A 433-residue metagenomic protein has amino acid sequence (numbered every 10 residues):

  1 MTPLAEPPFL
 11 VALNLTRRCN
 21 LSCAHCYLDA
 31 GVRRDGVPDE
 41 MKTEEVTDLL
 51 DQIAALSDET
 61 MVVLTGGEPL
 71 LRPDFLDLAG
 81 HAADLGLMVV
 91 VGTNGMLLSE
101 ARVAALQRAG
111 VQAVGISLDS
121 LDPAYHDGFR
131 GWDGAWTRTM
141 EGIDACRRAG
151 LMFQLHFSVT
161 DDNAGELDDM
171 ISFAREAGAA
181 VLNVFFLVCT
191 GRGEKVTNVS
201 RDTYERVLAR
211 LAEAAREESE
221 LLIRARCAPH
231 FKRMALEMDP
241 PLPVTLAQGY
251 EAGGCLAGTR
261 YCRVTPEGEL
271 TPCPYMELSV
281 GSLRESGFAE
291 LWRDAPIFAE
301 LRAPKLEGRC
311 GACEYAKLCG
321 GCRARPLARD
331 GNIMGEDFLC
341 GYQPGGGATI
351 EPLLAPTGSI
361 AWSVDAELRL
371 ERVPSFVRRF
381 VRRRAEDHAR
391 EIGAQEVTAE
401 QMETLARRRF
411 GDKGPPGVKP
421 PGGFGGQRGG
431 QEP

Functional and structural regions predicted by a protein language model:
M1, A5-P7, Y275-G358: Flexible mid-to-C-terminal extensions adjoining Fe-S/redox cofactors in radical SAM and related proteins
M1-A113: Conserved alpha-helical substructure of the radical SAM core
C19, C23, G268, F288: Conserved, mostly hydrophobic/aromatic
G36, M41, M88, A109 (+4 more regions): Radical SAM enzyme [4Fe-4S]-AdoMet core and its adjacent flexible, acidic and glycine-rich loops/tails across
T43, T47, R72, S99-E100 (+4 more regions): Structural motif corresponding to alpha-helix initiation and N-cap regions
L49, L78, A82, G142 (+4 more regions): Aromatic/hydrophobic pocket-lining residues that form π-stacking "cages" and hydrophobic walls in ligand
L49-T65, F338-S359, F376: Short Fe-S-cluster ligation motifs
P356-P433: Non-catalytic accessory segments flanking P-loop/AAA+ NTPase cores
